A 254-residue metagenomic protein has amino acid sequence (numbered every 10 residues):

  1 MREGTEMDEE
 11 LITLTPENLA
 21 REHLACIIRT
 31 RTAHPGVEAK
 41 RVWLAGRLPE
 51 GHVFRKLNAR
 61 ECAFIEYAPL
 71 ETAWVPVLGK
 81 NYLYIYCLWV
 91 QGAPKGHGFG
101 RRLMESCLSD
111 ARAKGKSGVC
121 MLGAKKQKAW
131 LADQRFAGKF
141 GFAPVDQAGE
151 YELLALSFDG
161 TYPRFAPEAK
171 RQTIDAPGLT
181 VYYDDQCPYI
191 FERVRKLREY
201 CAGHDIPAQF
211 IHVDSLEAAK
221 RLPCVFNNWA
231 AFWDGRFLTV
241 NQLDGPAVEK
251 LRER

Functional and structural regions predicted by a protein language model:
R2-R60, E168, P188-Y189, R193-K196 (+1 more regions): Short amphipathic alpha-helix that is part of the acyltransferase structural core
K56, R60-E71, Y84, W89: Conserved beta-strand in the GNAT
T72-I85, K95, T173: A conserved beta-turn-beta hairpin within the catalytic core of GNAT-like acetyltransferases that forms part
Y86-K95, K125: A short, internal acetyl-CoA/4′-phosphopantetheine-binding micro-motif in the GNAT/acyltransferase core
V90, G96-A111: Conserved acetyl-CoA-binding loop-helix of GNAT-fold acetyltransferases
A111-A129: Conserved GNAT acetyl-CoA-binding A-motif
L122-G123, G141-A155, L238: Conserved catalytic-core motifs of GNAT/GCN5-like acyltransferases
D234-R254: Non-catalytic, surface beta->alpha helical segment in thiol-disulfide oxidoreductase systems
